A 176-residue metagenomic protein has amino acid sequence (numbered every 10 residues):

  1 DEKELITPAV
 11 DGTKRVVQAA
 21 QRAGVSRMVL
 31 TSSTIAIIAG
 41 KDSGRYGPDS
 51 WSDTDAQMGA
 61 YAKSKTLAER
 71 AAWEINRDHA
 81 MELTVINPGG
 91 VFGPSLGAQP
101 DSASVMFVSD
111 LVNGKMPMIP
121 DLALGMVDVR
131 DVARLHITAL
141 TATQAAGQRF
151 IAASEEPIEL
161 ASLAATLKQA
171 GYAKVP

Functional and structural regions predicted by a protein language model:
D1, D53-Q57, V91, G97-D101 (+2 more regions): A conserved pocket-lining segment of Rossmann-fold NAD(P)-dependent short-chain dehydrogenase/reductase
E2-Y61: Conserved Rossmann-fold NAD(P)-dependent oxidoreductase catalytic core, especially the SDR/UDP-sugar
G12-R15, R27, L67-A68, D128-D131: Conserved cofactor-binding/catalytic machinery of classical short-chain dehydrogenase/reductase
S32-S33, N87-P88, F92: Conserved SDR Rossmann-fold cofactor-binding beta-strand/turn motif
D55-T84: Active-site Tyr-X1-5-Lys
D78-M81, G93-M106, A139-F150: Glycine/proline-rich active-site loop of Rossmann-fold NAD(P)-dependent oxidoreductases
A123, A133-P176: Mid/C-terminal beta-alpha module of Rossmann-like enzyme folds, strongest in SDR-family dehydrogenases/epimerases
